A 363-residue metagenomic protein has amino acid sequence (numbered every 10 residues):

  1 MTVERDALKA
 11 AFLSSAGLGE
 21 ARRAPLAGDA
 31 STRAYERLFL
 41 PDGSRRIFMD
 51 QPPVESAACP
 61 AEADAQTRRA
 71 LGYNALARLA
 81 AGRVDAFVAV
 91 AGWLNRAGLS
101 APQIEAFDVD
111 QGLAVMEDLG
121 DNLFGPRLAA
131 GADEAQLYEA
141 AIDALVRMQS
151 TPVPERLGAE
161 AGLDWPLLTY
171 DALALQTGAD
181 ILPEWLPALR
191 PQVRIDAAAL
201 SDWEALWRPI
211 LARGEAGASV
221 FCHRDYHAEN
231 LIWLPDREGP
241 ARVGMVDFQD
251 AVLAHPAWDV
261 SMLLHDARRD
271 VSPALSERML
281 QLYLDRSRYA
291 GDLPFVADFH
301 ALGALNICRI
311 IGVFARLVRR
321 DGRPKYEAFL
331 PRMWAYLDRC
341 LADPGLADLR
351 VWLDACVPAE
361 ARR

Functional and structural regions predicted by a protein language model:
M1-R22: Juxta-kinase regulatory segment immediately upstream of eukaryotic protein kinase catalytic domains
L18-P41: ATP-binding glycine-rich phosphate-binding loop
T32-F39, I47-F48, M148, W207-V260 (+1 more regions): Active-site acidic catalytic loop and adjacent metal/ATP-binding pocket of ATP-dependent phosphoryl transfer enzymes
F39-T177, I181, A188, E215: ATP-binding pocket architecture of kinase catalytic cores
V153-L168, L173-A174, G178-C222, P235-R237 (+1 more regions): An alpha-helical support segment within catalytic cores of ATP-dependent transferases
D180-R190, L253-A290, A304-D321, M333-L341: Active-site activation/catalytic loop segments of kinase-like enzymes and analogous catalytic loops in related
A290-A301: Acidic, serine/threonine- and proline-rich low-complexity regulatory regions
G312-R363: ATP/Mg2+ or Mg2+-diphosphate-binding catalytic cores that bind nucleotide phosphates or diphosphates via glycine-rich
